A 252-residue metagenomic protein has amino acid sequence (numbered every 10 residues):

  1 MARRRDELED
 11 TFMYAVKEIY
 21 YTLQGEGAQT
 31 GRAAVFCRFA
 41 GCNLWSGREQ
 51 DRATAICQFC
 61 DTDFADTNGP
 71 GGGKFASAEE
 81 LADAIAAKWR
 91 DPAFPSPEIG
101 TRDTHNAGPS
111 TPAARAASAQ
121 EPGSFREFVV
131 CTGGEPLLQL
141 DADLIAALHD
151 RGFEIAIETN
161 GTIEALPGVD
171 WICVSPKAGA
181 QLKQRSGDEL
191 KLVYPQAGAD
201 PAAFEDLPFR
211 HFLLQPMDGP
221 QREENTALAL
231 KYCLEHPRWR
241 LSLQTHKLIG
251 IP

Functional and structural regions predicted by a protein language model:
R3, E9-D10, Y14, Y21 (+2 more regions): Conserved Radical SAM active-site core
A15-V16, R32: A broad structural signal for short, well-ordered beta-strand segments within beta-sheet-rich domains
Y20, E26, S242-H246: Generic secondary-structure boundary/loop-capping signal
L23-A34: S-adenosyl-L-methionine
G27, R38-E49: Short, intrinsically disordered, charge-biased short linear motifs at domain edges
A34-F39, T54-C57: Residues immediately within or flanking Cys/His clusters that coordinate Zn2+ in small zinc-binding modules
R38, T132-G133, Q244: A secondary-structure boundary/capping signal
S124-F128, L137-P252: Conserved AdoMet/S-adenosylmethionine-binding subsite of the radical SAM
